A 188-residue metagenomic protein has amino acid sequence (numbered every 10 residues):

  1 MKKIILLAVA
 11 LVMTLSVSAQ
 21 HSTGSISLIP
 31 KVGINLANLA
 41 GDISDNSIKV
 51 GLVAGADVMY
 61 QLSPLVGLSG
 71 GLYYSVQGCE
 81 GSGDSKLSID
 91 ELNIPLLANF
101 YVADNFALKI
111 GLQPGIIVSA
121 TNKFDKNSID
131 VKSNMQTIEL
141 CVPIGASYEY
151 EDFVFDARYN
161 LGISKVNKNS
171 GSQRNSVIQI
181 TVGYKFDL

Functional and structural regions predicted by a protein language model:
M1-L28, V182, F186-L188: Bacterial Sec-dependent N-terminal signal peptides
T14, H21-T23, S63-L65, A103 (+2 more regions): Outer-membrane beta-barrel channels and translocator barrels
Q20-Q61, L68, G162, D187: Short glycine/proline- and aromatic-enriched beta-strand/turn motifs that initiate or cap beta-hairpins
P30-I34, L52-Y60, L72-Y74, I94-F100 (+4 more regions): Residues on the lipid-exposed face of transmembrane beta-strands in outer-membrane beta-barrel proteins
N35-G41, V76-G83, I117-F124, G162-K168: Sequence/structural signature of outer-membrane beta-barrel proteins
I43-S47, D84-S85, G171: Short glycine-enriched, charge-decorated loop/helix-capping segments at active-site entrances that position
G71, Q77-S82, I89, D130-L188: Predominantly the C-terminal beta-signal and adjacent terminal strand-loop region of outer-membrane beta-barrel
E80-I110: Helix-adjacent hinge/juxtasegments
